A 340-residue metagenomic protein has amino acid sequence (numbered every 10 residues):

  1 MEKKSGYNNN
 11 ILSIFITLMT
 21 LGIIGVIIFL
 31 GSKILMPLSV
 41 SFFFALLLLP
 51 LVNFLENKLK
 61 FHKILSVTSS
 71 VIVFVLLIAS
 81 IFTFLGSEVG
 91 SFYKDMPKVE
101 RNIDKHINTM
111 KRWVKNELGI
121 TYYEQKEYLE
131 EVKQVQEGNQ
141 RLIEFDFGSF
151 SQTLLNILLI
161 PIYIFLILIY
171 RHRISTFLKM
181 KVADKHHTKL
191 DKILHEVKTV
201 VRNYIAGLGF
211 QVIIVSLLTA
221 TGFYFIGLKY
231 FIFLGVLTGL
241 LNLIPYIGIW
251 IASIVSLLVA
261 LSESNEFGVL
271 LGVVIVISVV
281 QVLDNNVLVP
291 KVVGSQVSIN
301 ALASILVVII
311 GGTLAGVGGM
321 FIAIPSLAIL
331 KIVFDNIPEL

Functional and structural regions predicted by a protein language model:
M1-S87, I164, A328, I332-L340: Anchoring transmembrane alpha helix of integral membrane proteins
E2-I14, Y128, R202-A206, Y224-I226 (+2 more regions): Short, amphipathic, aromatic/basic-enriched membrane-interface segments that mark the entry/exit of transmembrane
K3, I11, F15, V52-K58 (+4 more regions): Juxtamembrane membrane-interface segments in integral membrane proteins
S32-V40, F225-V236, S264-G272, I299-S304 (+2 more regions): Membrane-water interface of transmembrane alpha-helices in multipass transporters/channels
I34-L38, P50-F54, F84, E88-D95 (+6 more regions): Membrane-spanning helices that line or support transport/gating and their immediate boundary helices in channels
K58-S70, T121-E124, H187-L190, Y230 (+4 more regions): Membrane-interface starts of transmembrane alpha-helices
S149-L261, F267-V273: Alpha-helical transmembrane segments and their immediate interhelical loop/hinge regions in multi-pass membrane
L270-L340: Hydrophobic alpha-helical transmembrane segments of membrane transport and translocation systems, primarily multi-pass
